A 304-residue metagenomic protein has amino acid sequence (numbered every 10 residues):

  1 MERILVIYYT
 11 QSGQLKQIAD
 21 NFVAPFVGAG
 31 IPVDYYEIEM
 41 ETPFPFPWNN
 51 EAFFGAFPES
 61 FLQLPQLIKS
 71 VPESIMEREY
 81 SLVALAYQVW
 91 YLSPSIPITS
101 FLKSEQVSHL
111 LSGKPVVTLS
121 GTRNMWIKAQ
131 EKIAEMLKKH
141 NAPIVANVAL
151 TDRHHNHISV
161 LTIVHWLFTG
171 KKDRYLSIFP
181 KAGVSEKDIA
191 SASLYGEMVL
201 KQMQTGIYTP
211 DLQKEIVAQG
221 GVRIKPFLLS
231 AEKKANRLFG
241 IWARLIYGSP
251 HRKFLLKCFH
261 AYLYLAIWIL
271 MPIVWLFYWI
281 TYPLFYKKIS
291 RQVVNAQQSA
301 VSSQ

Functional and structural regions predicted by a protein language model:
M1-V83, Y87, L92, V199-S302: N-terminal beta1-alpha1-beta2 submodule of the flavodoxin-like/Rossmannoid cofactor-binding fold
Q14, P97, S191: Charged catalytic carboxylate motif
Y36-I38, N147-L150: Conserved beta-strand termini and adjacent loop/short-helix elements that scaffold enzyme active sites in alpha/beta
E41-P43, T122-W126, D152-N156: Short, conserved secondary-structure transition motifs
W48-I144, V148-A149, I273: Helix-loop-strand module that forms the ligand-binding subsite of alpha/beta enzymes
W126, V301-Q304: Short, intrinsically disordered terminal tails adjacent to the first/last structured region
H155-A231: Glycine-rich phosphate/pyrophosphate-binding loop and the adjoining helix
